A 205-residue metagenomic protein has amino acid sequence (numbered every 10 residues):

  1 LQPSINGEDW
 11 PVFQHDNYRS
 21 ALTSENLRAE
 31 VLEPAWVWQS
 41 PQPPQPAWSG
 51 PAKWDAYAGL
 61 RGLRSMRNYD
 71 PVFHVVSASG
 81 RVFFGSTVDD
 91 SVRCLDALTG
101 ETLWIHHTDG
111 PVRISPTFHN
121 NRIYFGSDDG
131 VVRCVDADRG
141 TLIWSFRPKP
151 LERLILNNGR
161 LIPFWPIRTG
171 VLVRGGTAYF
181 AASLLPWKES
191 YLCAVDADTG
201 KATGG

Functional and structural regions predicted by a protein language model:
L1-V76, R81-F83, S91, E101-T108 (+3 more regions): Aromatic (tryptophan-biased) beta-strands that constitute blades/sheets of beta-rich domains
W10, L63-V92, H106-R133, R160-C193: Repeat-blade elements of multi-bladed beta-propeller folds
